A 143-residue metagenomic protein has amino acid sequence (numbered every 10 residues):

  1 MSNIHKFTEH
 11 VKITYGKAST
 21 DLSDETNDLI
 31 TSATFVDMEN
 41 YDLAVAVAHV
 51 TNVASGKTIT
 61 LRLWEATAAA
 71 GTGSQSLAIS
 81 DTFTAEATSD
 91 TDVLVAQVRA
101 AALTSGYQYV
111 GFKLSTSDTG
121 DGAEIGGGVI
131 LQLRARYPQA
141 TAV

Functional and structural regions predicted by a protein language model:
M1-E39: Solvent-exposed, flexible loop/coil segments flanking beta-strands in beta-rich domains
M1-K17, T116-V143: C-terminal interaction-tip segments
T8, A69-S74, K113-S117: Membrane-topology and secretion signals of cell-surface/extracellular proteins
F35-D37, S80-G120, G126-V129: Beta-sandwich interaction modules
M38-V45, G56, S105-Q108: Extended extracellular/luminal ectodomain segments enriched in beta-structured repeat modules
D42-N52, F112-L114: A short beta-strand element within beta-rich, extracytoplasmic domains of secreted/secretory-pathway proteins
V50-T58, A69, D118-A123: Extended, low-complexity, turn-rich repeat/linker tracts enriched in Gly/Pro/Ser/Thr and Asp/Glu that occur
G56-D92: Non-cytosolic beta-sandwich-type ligand-binding/adhesion modules
